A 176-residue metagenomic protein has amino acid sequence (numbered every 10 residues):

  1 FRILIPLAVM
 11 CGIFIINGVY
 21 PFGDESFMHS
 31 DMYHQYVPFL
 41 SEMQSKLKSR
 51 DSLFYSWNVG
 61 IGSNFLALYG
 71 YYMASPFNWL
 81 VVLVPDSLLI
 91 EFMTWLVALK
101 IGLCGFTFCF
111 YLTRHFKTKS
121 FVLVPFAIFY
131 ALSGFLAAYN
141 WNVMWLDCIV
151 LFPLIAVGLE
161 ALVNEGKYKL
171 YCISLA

Functional and structural regions predicted by a protein language model:
R2-F14, P125-A127, I173: Alpha-helical transmembrane segments
V9-G105, I128-V150: Membrane-interface coil-to-helix junctions
V81, C109-T113, E160, N164: Membrane-water interface at transmembrane helix exits
G102-F110, F152-V157: Central hydrophobic cores of alpha-helical transmembrane segments in multi-pass inner-membrane proteins across all
C109-A131: Transmembrane-helix signature of polytopic, membrane-embedded enzymes that assemble or transfer cell-envelope glycans
F116-S120, N142-V143, L162-G166: Short, amphipathic, aromatic/basic-enriched membrane-interface segments that mark the entry/exit of transmembrane
I155-L170: Membrane-interface transmembrane helices that cradle and orient dolichyl/undecaprenyl
L170-A176: Membrane-interface alpha helices of multi-pass inner-membrane proteins
